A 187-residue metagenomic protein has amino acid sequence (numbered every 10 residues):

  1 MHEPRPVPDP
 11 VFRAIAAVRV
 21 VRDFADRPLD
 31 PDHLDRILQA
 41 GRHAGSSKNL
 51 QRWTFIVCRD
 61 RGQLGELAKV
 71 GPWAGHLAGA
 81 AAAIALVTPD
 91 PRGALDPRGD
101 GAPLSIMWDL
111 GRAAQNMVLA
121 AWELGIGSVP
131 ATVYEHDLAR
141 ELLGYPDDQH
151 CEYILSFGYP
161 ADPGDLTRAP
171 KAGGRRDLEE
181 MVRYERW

Functional and structural regions predicted by a protein language model:
H2-A14, V20-V21, Y153-W187: C-terminal helix-cap and adjacent tail motif
A14-V18, S46-N49: Short, flexible turn/loop "capping" segments at secondary-structure junctions
V20-R36: A short N-terminal beta-strand-loop micro-motif at the entrance of redox/enzyme domains
H33-Q39, H43-L110: Glycine/small-residue-rich phosphate/adenosyl-binding loop
G41, I84, G99-L142: Small-aliphatic-rich amphipathic alpha-helix that forms the alpha element of a beta-alpha
T54, Y134, Y153: Residue-level "edge-of-site" marker
G75-A85, G144-T167: A glycine-rich helix N-cap at a beta->alpha junction
T88, V133, Y159: Short secondary-structure boundary segments
